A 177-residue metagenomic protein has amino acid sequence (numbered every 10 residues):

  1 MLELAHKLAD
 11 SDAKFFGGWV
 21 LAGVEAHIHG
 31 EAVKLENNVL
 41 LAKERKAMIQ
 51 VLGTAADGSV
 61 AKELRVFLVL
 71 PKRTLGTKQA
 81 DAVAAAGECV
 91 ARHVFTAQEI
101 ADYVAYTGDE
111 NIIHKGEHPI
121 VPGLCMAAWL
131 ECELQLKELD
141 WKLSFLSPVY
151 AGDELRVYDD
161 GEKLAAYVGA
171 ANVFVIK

Functional and structural regions predicted by a protein language model:
M1-H29, P71-D140: Hot-dog-fold acyl-thioester-processing enzymes
L2-E3, K14-R92, V149-D153, Y158-K177: HotDog/MaoC-like acyl-thioester-processing domains
E133-R156: A conserved acidic, glycine/proline-rich C-terminal tail/linker
